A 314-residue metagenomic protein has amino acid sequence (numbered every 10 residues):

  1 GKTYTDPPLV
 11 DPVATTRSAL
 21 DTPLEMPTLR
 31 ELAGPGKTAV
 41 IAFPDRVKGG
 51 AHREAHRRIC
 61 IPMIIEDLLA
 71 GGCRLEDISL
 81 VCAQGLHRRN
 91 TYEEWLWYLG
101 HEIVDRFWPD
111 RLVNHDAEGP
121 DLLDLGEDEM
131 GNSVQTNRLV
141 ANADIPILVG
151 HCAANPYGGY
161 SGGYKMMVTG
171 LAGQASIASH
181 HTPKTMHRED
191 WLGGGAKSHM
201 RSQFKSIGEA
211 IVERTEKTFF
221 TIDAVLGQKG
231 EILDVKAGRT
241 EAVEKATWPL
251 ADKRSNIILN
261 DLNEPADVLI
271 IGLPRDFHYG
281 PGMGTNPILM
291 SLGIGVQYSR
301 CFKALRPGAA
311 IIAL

Functional and structural regions predicted by a protein language model:
G1-R17: N-terminal amphipathic/basic leader segments beginning at the initiator methionine
E25-M26, R30-R88, A310: N-terminal active-site beta-alpha-beta segment that forms phosphate/nucleotide-binding and substrate-recognition loops
T38, A42-R46, G150, A224-L226 (+2 more regions): Short loop/turn segments at strand-loop or loop-helix junctions that form parts of catalytic or ligand-binding pockets
K48-R53, R89-T91, L123, P156-Y157 (+1 more regions): A generic structural signal for short coil/turn motifs at secondary-structure boundaries
A55-I64, R201-F204, P287-Q297: Well-ordered, non-membrane alpha-helical segments in soluble/globular domains
A70-G71, S79-L123: Long, charge-dense
V104-P265, G272, L292-Q297: Conserved, well-structured core segments that form the ligand-binding/active-site neighborhood of functional domains
G282-L314: C-terminal catalytic subdomain
